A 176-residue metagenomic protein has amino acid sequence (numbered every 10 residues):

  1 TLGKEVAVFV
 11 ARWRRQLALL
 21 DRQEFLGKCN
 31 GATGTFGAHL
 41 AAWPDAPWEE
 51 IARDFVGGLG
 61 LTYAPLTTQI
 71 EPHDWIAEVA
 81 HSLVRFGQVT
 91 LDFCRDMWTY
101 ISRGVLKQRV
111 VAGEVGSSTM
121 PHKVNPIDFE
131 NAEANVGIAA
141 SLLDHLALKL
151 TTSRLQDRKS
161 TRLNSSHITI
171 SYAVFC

Functional and structural regions predicted by a protein language model:
L2-K149: Internal glycine-rich alpha/beta core junctions
R154-L155: Catalytic adenosine-cofactor/nucleotide-binding cores of aminoacyl-tRNA synthetases and other
R158-R162: Hydrophobic alpha-helical bundle architecture
L163-C176: Single conserved hydrophobic/aromatic residue that forms the stacking wall/gate of nucleotide- or nucleobase-binding
